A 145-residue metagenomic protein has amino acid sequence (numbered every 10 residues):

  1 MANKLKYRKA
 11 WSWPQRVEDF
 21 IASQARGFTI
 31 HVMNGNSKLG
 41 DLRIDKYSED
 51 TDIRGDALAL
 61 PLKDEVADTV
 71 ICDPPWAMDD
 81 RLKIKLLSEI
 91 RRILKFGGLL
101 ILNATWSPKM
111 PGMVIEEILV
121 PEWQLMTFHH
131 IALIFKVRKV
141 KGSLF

Functional and structural regions predicted by a protein language model:
M1-F145: Class I S-adenosyl-L-methionine-dependent methyltransferase catalytic core
